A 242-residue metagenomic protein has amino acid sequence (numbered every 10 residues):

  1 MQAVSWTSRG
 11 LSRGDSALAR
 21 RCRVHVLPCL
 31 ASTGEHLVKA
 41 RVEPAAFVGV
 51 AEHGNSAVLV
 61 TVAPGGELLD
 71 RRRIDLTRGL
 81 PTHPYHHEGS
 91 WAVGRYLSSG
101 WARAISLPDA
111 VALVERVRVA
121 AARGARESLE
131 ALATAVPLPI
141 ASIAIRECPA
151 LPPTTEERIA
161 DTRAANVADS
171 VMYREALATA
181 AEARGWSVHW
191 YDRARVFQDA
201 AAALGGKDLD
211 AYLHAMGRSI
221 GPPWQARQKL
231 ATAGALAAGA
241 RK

Functional and structural regions predicted by a protein language model:
Q2, D15-L18: Compositionally biased low-complexity segments, especially N-terminal hydrophobic helices that form the hydrophobic
L11, L18, L27-L30, L37: Leucine-biased recognition of intrinsically disordered, low-complexity hydrophobic segments
C29-K242: Phosphate- and other anionic-substrate recognition elements at nucleic-acid/protein interfaces
